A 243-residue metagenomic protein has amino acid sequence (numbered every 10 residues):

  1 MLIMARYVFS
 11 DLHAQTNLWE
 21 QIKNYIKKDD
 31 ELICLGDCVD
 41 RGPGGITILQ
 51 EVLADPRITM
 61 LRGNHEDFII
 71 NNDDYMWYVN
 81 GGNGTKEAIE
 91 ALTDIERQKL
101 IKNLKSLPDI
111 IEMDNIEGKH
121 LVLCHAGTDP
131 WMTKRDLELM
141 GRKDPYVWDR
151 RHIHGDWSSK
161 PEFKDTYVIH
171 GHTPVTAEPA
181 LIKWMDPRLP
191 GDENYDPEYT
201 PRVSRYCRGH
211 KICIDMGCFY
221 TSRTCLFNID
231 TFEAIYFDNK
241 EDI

Functional and structural regions predicted by a protein language model:
M1-E51: N-terminal active-site segment of His-dependent metallophosphoesterases
I3, K28-D30, D55, G118-K119 (+1 more regions): A general structural motif
A5-H13, H120-G127, I212-I214: Active-site-proximal beta-strand elements of phosphoester/diester hydrolases
V8, L32-C34, M60-L61, V122 (+2 more regions): Residue-level marker for buried hydrophobic side chains located in beta-strands that build the well-ordered beta-sheet
D11, D37, V52, G63-N64 (+6 more regions): Divalent metal-coordination and catalytic microenvironments
H13-N17, D40-P43, E66-I70, P130-W131 (+3 more regions): Active-site environment of divalent metal-dependent phosphoester hydrolases
G45-M113, E117-L121, P130, L137 (+2 more regions): Active-site neighborhood of divalent metal-dependent phosphoester bond hydrolases
K160-I243: Acidic, His/Gly-rich catalytic cores of divalent-metal-dependent hydrolytic chemistry
